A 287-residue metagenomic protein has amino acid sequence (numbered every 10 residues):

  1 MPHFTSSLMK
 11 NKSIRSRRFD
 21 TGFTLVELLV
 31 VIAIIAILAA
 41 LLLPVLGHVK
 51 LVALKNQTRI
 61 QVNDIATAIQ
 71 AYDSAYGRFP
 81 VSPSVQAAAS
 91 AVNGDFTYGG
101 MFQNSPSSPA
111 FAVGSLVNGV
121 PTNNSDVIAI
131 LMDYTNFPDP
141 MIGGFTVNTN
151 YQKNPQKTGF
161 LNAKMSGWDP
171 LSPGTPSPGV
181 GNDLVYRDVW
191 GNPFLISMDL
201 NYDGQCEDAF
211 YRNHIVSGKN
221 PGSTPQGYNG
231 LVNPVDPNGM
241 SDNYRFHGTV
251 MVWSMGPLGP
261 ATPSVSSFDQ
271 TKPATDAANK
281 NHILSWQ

Functional and structural regions predicted by a protein language model:
M1-F23: N-terminal leader/signal peptides at the extreme start of proteins
N11-S13, L28, K153-T158: Intrinsic disorder/low-complexity segments enriched in polar/small residues
S16, E27-I34, A71, V185: N-terminal hydrophobic or amphipathic segments with adjacent small-residue motifs that include Sec signal peptides
D20-V49, V62: N-terminal single-pass transmembrane signal-anchor helix
A36, V52, N118: Charge-dense, low-complexity intrinsically disordered segments
L46-V49, A53, I69, Y76: Hydrophobic helical segment of the DHp/HisKA dimerization and phosphotransfer domain in two-component histidine
R59-Q287: N-terminal pilin/flagellin-like segments and related low-complexity appendage regions
